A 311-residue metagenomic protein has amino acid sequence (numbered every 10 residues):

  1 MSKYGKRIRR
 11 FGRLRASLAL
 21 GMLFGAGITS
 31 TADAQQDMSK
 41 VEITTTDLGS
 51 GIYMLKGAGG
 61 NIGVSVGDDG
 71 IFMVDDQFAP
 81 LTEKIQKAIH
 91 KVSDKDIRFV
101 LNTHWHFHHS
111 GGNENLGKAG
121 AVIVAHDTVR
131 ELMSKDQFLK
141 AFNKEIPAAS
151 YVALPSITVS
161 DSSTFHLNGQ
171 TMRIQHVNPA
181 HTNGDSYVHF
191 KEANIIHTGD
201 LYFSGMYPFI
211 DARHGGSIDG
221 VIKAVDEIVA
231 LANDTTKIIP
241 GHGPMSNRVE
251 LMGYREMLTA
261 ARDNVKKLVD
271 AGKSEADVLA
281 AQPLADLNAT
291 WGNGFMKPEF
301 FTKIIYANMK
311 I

Functional and structural regions predicted by a protein language model:
M1-G12: N-terminal secretory signal peptides that target proteins for export/translocation
R15-G27: Bacterial N-terminal signal peptides
S30-D33, A230-D234, P244-I311: Accessory terminal helices/loops
T44-I89, V188-F190, N194-T198: Conserved beta-strand hairpin/beta-sheet module of binuclear metal-dependent hydrolase folds, prominently
T45, D68-F72, P80-V124: Active-site metal-binding motif and surrounding structural segment of the metallo-beta-lactamase
D47, R130-V177, T182-N183, K191-E192 (+1 more regions): Metallo-beta-lactamase
G51, S65, D75, I89 (+10 more regions): Divalent metal-coordination and catalytic microenvironments
G70-I71, F78-P80, T164, T171 (+2 more regions): Metallo-beta-lactamase
